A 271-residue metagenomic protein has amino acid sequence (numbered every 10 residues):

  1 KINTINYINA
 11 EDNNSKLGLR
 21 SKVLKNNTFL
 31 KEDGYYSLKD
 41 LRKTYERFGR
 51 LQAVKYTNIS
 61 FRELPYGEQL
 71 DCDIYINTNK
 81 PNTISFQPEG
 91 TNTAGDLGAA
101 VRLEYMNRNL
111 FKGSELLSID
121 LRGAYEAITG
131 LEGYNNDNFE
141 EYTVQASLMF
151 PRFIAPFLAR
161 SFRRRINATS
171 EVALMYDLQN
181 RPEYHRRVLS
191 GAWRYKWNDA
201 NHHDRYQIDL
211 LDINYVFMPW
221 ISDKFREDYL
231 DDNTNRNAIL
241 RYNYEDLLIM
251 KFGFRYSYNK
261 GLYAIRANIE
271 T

Functional and structural regions predicted by a protein language model:
K1-N92, R122, A127: Periplasmic polypeptide-binding modules associated with outer-membrane biogenesis and secretion
K16-L19, F29, T83, Y134-T271: Transmembrane beta-strand segments of outer-membrane beta-barrel domains in Gram-negative and organellar OMPs
T28, S60-F61, N82-N92, R102-L103 (+6 more regions): Transmembrane beta-strand segments that form the barrel wall of outer-membrane beta-barrel proteins
F48, Y105, L148: Hydrophobic, well-ordered secondary-structure elements that form the walls of internal hydrophobic environments
R50-K55, I76-N82, N107-L116, A155-P156 (+1 more regions): Secondary-structure transition/capping motifs at alpha-helix termini and the adjoining loop/turn into the next element
L64-G67, T93-D96, F111-G113, P182-E183: Short glycine/serine/proline-enriched coil/turn segments at secondary-structure junctions
L97-V101, I249-K251: Amphipathic hydrophobic-ligand
